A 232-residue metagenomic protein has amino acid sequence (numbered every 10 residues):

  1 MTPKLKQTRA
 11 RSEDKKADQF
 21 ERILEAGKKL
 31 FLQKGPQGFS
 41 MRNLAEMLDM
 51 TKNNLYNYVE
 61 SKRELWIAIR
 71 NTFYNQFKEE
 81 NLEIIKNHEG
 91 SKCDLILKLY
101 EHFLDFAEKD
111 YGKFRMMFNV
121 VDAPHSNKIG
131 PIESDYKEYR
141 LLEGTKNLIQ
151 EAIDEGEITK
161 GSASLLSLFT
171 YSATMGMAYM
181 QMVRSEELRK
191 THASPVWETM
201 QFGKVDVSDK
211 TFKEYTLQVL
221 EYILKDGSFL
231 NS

Functional and structural regions predicted by a protein language model:
M1-K6, E143-E155, A173, Y179-S232: C-terminal peripheral helix-coil segments that are non-catalytic and often amphipathic
K16, W66, R70, Y74 (+4 more regions): Amphipathic, non-transmembrane alpha-helical scaffold segments
K16-K28, L44, I69-F73, F77 (+2 more regions): Generic hydrophobic, amphipathic alpha-helix propensity
R22, A26, L30-E64, A68: Helix-turn-helix
S40, R115-F118, G161, K190-T191 (+1 more regions): Short, hydrophobic secondary-structure boundary micro-motifs
K78, L82, N127-E155, S164-L168 (+1 more regions): Amphipathic alpha-helical packing segments from all-alpha helical-bundle domains
E83-K113, L166-T170: Hydrophobic alpha-helical connector segments
E108-I129, M180-A193: Amphipathic alpha-helical segments used for helix-helix packing
